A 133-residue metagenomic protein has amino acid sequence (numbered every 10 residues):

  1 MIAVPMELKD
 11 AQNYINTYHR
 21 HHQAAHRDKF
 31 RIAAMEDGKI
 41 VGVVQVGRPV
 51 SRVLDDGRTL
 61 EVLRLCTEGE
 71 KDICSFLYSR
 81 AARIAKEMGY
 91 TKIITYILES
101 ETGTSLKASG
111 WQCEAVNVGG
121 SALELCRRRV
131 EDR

Functional and structural regions predicted by a protein language model:
M1-H26: Short amphipathic alpha-helix that is part of the acyltransferase structural core
P5, K29, G47-L125: Acyl-donor binding region in acyl/amide transferases
D10-N13, H22, V53, G69-D72 (+1 more regions): A broad, structure-centric signal for solvent-exposed, well-ordered loop/edge residues that line or flank functional
I15, D28-V44: Conserved beta-hairpin
K39, L125-C126: Phosphate/dinucleotide-binding and metal-coordinating scaffold of catalytic cores in nucleotide-dependent enzymes
R127-D132: Short beta-strand-to-coil "C-cap" segments at the C-terminal boundary of structured domains/repeats, marking
